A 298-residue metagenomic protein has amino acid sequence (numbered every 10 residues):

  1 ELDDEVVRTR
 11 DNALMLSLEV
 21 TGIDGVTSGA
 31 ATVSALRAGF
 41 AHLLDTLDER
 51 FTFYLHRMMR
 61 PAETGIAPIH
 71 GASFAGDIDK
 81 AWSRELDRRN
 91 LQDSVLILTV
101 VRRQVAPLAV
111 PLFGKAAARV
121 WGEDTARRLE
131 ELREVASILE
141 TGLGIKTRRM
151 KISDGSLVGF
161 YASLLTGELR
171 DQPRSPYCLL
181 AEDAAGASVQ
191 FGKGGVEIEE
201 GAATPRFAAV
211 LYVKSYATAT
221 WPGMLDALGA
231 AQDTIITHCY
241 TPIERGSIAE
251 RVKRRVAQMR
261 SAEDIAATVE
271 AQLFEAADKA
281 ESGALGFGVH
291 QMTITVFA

Functional and structural regions predicted by a protein language model:
E1-A298: Extended, folded cores of ATP/NTP-driven motor/assembly subunits in large transport and secretion machines
